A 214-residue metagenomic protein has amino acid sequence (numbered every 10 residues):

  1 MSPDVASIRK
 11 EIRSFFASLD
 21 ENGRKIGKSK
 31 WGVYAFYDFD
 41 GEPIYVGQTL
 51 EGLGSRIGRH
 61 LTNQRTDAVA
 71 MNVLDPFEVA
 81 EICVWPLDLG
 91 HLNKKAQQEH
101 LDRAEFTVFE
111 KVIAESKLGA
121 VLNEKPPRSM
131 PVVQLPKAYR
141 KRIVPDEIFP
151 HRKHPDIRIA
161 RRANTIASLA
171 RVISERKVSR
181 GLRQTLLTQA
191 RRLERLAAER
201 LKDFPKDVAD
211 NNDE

Functional and structural regions predicted by a protein language model:
M1-S29, F39-E42, S55-E214: Boundary/linker segments flanking structured domains
Y34-F36, P43-E51: GIY-YIG nuclease signature motif recognition
